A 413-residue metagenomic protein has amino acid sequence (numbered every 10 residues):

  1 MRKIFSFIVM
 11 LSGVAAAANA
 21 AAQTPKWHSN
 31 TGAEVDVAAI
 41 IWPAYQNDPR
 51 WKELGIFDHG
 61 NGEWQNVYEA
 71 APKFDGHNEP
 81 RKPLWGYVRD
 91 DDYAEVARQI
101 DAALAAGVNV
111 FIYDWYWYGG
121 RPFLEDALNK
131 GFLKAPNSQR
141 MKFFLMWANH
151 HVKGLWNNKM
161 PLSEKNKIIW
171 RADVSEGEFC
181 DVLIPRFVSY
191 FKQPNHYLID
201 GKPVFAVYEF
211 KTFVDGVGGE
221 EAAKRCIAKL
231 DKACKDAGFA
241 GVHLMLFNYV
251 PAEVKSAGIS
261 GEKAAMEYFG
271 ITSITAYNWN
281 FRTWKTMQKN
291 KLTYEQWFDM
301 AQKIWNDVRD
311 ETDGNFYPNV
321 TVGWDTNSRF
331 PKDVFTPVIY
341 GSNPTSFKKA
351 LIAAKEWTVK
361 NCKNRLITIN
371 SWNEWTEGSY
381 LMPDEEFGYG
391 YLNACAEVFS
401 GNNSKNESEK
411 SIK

Functional and structural regions predicted by a protein language model:
M1-Q23: Bacterial Sec-dependent N-terminal signal peptides
Q23-K413: Glycan-processing catalytic domains of CAZymes
